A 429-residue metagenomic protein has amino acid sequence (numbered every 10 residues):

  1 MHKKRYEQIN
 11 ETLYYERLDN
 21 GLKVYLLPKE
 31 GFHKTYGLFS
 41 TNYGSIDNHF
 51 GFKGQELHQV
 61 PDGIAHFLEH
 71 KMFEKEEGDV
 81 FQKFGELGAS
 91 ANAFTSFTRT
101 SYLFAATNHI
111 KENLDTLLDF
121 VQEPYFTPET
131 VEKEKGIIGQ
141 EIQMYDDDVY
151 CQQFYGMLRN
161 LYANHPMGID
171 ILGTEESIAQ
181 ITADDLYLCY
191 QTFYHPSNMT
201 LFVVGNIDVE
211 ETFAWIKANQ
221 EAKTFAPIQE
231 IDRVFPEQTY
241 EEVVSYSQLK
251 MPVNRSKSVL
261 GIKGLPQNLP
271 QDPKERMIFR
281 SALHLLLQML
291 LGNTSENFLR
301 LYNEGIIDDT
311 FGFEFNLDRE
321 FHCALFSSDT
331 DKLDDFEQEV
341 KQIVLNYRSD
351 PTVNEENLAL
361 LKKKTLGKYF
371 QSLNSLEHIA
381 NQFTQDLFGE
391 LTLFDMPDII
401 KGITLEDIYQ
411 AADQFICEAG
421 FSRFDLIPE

Functional and structural regions predicted by a protein language model:
M1-D79, Y187-Y190, Y194-R300, A411 (+1 more regions): His/Glu-rich zincin catalytic helix
D79-I231, P273-R276, T294, L299-E429: Charge-rich, well-structured scaffold segments of protease-associated domains
